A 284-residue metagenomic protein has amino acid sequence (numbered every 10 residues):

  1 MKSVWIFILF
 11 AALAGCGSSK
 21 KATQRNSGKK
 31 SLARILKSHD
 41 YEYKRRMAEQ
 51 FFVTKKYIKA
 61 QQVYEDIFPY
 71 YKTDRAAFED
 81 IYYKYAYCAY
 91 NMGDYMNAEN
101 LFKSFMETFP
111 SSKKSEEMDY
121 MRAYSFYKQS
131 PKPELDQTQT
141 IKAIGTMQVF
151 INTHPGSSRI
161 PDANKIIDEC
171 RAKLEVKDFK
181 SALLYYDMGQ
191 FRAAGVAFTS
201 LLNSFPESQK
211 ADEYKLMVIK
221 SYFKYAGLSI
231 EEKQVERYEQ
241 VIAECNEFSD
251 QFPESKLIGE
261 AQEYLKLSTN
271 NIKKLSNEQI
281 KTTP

Functional and structural regions predicted by a protein language model:
M1-C16: Sec-dependent bacterial lipoprotein signal peptides
C16-P284: Acidic, polar-rich low-complexity tracts and alpha-helical solenoid repeat scaffolds
